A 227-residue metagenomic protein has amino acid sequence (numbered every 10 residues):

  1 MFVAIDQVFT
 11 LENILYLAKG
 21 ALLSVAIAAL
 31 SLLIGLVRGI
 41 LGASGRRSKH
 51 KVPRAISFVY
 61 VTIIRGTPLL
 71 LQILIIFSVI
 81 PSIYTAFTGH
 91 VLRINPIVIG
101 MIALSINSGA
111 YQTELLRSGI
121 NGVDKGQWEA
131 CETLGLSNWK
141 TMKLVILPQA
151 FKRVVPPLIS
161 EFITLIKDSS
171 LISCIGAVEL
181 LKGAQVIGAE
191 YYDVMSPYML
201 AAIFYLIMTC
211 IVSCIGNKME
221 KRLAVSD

Functional and structural regions predicted by a protein language model:
M1-D227: Transmembrane alpha-helices and adjacent helix-loop boundaries
